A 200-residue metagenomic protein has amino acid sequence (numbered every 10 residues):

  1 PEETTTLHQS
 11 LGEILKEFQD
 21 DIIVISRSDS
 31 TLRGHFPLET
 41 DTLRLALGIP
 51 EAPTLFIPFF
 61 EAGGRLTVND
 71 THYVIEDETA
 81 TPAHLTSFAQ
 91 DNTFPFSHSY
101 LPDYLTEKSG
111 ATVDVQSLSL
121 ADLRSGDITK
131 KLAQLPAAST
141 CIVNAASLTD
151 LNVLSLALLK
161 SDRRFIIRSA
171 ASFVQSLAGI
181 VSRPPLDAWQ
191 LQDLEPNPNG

Functional and structural regions predicted by a protein language model:
P1-V24, S28-L151: Cap/lid and interdomain-hinge subdomains that line or gate substrate/regulatory clefts in soluble alpha/beta enzymes
I128-T129, L151-L154, P185-Q190: Glycine-rich, charged/polar anion/phosphate-binding loops that engage phosphate groups from diverse ligands
A145-A146, D150-L158, S169: Hydrophobic alpha-helical bundle cores within soluble ligand-binding/oligomerization subdomains
L158-G200: Acidic, glycine-rich loop-and-beta core segments that form the ion-binding/anion-interacting portion of active sites
